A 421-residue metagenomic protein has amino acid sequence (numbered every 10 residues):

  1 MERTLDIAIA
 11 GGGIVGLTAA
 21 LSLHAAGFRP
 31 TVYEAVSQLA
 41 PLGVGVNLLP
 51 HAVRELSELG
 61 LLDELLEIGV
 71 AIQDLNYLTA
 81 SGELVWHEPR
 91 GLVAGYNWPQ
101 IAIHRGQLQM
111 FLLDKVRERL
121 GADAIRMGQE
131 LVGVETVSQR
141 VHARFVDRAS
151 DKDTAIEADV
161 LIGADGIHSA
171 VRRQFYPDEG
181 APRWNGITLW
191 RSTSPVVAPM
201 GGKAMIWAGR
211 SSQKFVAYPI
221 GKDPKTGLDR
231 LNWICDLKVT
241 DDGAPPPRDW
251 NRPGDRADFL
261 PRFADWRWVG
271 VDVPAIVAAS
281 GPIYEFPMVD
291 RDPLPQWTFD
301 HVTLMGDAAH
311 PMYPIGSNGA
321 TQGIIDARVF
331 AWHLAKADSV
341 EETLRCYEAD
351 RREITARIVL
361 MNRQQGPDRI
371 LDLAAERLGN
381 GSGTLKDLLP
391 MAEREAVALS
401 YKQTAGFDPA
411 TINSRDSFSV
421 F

Functional and structural regions predicted by a protein language model:
E2-I7, H51-Y176, G180-R191, G243-P245 (+2 more regions): Conserved N-terminal helical subregion
E2-L5, E67, G82, P295 (+2 more regions): C-terminal helical "tail/cap" subdomain of flavin- and related membrane-associated enzymes
A8-G27, T31-V36, I162-G163, W190 (+3 more regions): Conserved mid-domain beta->alpha element of the FAD-binding
S37-E55: Conserved N-terminal glycine-rich FAD pyrophosphate-binding loop of Rossmann-like flavoproteins
L39-A40, A170-V171, P311-Y313: Catalytic P-loop NTPase motifs of RecA-like helicase/translocase cores
G43-G45, Q100, P246-N251, I315-G319 (+1 more regions): Short, solvent-exposed loop/turn segments at secondary-structure boundaries
E67-I68, A124, D265-G281, V340-R345 (+1 more regions): Acidic/histidine metal-binding catalytic segments
L84-Q109, L113, V146-I156, P195-E285: Conserved FAD/dinucleotide-binding core of flavoprotein oxidoreductases
